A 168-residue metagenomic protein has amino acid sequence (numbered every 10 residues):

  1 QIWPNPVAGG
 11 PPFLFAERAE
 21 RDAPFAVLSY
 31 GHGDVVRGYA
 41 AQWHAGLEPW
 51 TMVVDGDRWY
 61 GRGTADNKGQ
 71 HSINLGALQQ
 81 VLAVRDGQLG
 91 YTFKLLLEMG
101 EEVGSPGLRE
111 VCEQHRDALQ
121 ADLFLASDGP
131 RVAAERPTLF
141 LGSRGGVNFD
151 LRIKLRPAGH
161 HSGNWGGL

Functional and structural regions predicted by a protein language model:
Q1-T64, V84-Y91: Acidic/His- and Gly-rich active-site-bordering loop/insert found across diverse amide/peptide-bond hydrolases
G10, V35-R37, E102-S105, R131-A134 (+1 more regions): Flexible loop/turn segments at secondary-structure boundaries
W43-G46, S143-V147: Short, flexible loop/turn motifs enriched in small residues
R58-W59, G63-G142: Acidic/histidine-rich catalytic neighborhood of metal-dependent amide-processing enzymes
W59-G61, P157-G163: Short small-residue beta-strand/loop micro-motif enriched in glycine and branched aliphatics
V132, L141, N148, H161-L168: Acidic-enriched catalytic cores of C-N bond-cleaving enzymes acting on peptides and small amides
F149-L151, L155: Mobile "lid/hinge" segments at catalytic clefts and subdomain interfaces of large enzymes
